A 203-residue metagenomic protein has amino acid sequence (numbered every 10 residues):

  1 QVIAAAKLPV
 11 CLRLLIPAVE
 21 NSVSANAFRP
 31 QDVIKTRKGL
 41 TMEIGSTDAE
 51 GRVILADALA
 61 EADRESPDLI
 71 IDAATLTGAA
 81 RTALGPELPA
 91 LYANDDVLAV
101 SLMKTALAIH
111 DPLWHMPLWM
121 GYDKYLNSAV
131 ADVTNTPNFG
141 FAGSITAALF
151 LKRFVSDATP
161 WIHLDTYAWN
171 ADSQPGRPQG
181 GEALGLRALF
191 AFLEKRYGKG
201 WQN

Functional and structural regions predicted by a protein language model:
Q1-N203: A generic structural signal for tightly packed, nonpolar segments enriched in small/aliphatic residues
